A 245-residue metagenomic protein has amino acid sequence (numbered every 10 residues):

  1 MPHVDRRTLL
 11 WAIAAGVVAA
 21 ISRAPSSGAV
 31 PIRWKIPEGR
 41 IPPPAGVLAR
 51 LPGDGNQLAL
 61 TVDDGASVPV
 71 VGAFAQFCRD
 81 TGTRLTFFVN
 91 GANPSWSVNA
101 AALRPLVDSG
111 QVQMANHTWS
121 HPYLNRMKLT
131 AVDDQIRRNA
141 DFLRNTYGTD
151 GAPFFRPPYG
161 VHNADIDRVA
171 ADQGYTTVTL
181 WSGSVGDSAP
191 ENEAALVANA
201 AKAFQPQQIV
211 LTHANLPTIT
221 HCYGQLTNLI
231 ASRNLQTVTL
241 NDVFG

Functional and structural regions predicted by a protein language model:
M1-L60, S67-F74, D80, A100-R104 (+2 more regions): N-terminal pre-catalytic segment of deacetylase/amide-hydrolase enzymes
R33-N116, S120-Y123, A131, Q135 (+2 more regions): Active-site beta->alpha N-cap acidic-glycine motif
V62-D64, V89-G91, N116-T118, P157-Y159 (+3 more regions): A cross-domain feature marking catalytic cores of carbohydrate-active enzymes and several ubiquitous metabolic/repair
G65-P69, N90-N99, P122-M127, R156-H162 (+2 more regions): Acidic-and-aromatic substrate-binding clefts and catalytic sites of carbohydrate-active enzymes
A73, F77-T81, A102-S109, F142-T146 (+2 more regions): Alpha-helical structural signal in soluble globular domains
R79-T86, Q113, L129-N163, V197-T212 (+1 more regions): CE4/NodB-like, metal-dependent polysaccharide N-deacetylase domain that modifies extracellular/periplasmic N-acetylated
V161-A203, L235-G245: His/Asp/Glu-enriched short active-site or ligand-binding loop at hydrolase and phosphoryl-transfer sites
A194-A195, I209, H213-A214, T220-C222 (+1 more regions): Extended hydrophobic blocks
